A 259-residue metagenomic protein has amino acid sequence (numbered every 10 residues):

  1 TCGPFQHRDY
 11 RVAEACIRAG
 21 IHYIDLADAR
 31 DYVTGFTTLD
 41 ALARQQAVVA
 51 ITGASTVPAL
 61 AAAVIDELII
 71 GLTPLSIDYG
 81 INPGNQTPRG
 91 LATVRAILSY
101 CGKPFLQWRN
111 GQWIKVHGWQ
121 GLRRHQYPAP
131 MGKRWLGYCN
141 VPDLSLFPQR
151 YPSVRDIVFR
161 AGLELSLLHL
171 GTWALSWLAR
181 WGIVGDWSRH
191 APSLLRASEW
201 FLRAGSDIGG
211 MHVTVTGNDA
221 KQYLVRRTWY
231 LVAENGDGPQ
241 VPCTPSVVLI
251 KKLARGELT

Functional and structural regions predicted by a protein language model:
T1-H7: Rossmann-like NAD(P)-binding element
P4, A15-T34: ADP-ribose/adenylate-binding Rossmann-like module
H7-Y10, V33, A61-A62, L144: Short, well-ordered alpha-helical microsegments
D9, L26-V49: Rossmann-fold NAD(P)-binding glycine/threonine-rich loop
V12-A13, D40, S246: Generic hydrophobic/aromatic pocket-lining and core-packing "Φ" positions
I21-Y23, L42-A50, V225-A233: Glycine/charged-rich beta-loop-alpha catalytic/anionic-binding loops adjacent to active sites
Q46-N85: Adenosine-phosphate binding glycine-rich loop
I70-T259: C-terminal catalytic/substrate-binding lobe primarily of soluble NAD(P)-dependent oxidoreductases
